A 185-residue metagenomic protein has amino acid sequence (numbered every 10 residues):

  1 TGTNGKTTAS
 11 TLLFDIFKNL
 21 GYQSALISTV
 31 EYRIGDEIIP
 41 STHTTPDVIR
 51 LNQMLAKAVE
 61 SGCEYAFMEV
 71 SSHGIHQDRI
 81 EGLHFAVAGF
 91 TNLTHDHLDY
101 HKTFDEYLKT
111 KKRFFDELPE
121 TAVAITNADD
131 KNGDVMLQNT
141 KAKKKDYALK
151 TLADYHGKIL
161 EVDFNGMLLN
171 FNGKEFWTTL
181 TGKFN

Functional and structural regions predicted by a protein language model:
T1-A128, N132-A142, N170-N172: Phosphate-binding loop of NTP-binding sites
A25-S28, H156-E175: Acidic-glycine-rich active-site phosphate/pyrophosphate-binding loop
K141-D163, W177-F184: Beta-strand->loop->alpha-helix junctions that form or flank phosphate-binding loops in nucleotide-handling enzymes
